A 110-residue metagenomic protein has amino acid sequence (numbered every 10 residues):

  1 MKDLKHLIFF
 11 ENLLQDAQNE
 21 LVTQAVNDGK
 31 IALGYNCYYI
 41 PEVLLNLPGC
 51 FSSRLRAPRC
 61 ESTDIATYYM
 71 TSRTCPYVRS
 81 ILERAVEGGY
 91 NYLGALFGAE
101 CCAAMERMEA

Functional and structural regions predicted by a protein language model:
M1-A110: An N-terminal assembly and electron-transfer interface module characteristic of large anaerobic redox and radical
